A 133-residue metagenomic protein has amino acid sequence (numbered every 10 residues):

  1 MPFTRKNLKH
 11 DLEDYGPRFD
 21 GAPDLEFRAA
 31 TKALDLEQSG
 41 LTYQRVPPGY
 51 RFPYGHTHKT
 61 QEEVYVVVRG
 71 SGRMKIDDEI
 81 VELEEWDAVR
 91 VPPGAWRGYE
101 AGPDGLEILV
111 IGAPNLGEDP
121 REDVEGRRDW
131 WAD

Functional and structural regions predicted by a protein language model:
M1-S39, P48, R121-D133: A short, N-terminal "cap"/entry segment at the start of jelly-roll beta-barrel domains of the cupin/DSBH fold
F3, G98-D133: Double-stranded beta-helix
P23-A29, T42-H58, P93: Conserved short histidine dyad/triad with adjacent acidic residue
L36-S39, P47-F52, S71-R73, I80 (+1 more regions): Short, charged/polar surface micro-motifs in flexible loops or helix N-caps
Y43-P47, T57-K75: Short, conserved beta-strand element in jelly-roll/cupin
Y54, M74-K75, V91, R97-P103: Short beta-strand His + acidic residue motifs that chelate non-heme Fe in jelly-roll/DSBH and cupin folds
T60, E79, A95, D104-G105: A generic "binding-loop/recognition-motif" signal
D78-G94: Short acidic-glycine-tyrosine-enriched beta hairpin
